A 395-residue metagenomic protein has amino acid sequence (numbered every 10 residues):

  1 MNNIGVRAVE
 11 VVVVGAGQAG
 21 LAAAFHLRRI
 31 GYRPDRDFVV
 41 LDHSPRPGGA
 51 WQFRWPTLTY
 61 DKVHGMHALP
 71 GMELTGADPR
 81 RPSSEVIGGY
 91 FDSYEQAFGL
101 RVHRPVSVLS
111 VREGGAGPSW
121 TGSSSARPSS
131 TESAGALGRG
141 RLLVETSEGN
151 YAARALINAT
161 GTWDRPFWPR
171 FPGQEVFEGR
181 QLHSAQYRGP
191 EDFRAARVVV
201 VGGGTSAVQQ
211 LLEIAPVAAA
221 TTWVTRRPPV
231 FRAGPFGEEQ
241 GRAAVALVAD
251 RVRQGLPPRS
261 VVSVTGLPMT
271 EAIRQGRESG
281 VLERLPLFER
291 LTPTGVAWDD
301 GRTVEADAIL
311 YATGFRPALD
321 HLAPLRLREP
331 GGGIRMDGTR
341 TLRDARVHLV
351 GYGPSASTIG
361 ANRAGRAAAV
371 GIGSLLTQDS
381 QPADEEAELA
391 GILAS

Functional and structural regions predicted by a protein language model:
N2-P45, G49-Q52, P79-S395: Flavin (primarily FAD) cofactor-binding/catalytic cores of flavoenzymes
R46-G71: Redox-cofactor-proximal catalytic regions of oxidoreductases
M66-E73, R251-L256: Short, basic/glycine-rich phosphate-binding loops at helix/coil junctions that contact nucleotide phosphates
E73-P79: A short acidic, helix-capping loop that chelates divalent metal ions and anchors anionic groups
